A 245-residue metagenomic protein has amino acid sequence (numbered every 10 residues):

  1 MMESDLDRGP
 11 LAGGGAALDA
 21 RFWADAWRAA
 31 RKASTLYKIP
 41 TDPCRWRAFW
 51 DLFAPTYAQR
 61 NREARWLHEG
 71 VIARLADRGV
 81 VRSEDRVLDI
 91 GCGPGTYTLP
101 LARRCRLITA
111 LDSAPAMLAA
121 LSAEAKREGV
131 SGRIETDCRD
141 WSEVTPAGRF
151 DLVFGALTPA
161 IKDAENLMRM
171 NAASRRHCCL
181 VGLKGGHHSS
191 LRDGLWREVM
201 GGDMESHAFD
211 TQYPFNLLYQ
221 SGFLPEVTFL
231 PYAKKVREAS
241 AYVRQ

Functional and structural regions predicted by a protein language model:
E3-V81: Conserved class I S-adenosyl-L-methionine
E84-G93: Conserved class I S-adenosyl-L-methionine
P94-D140: Class I SAM-dependent methyltransferase SAM/SAH-binding core
T145-L152: A short acidic, Gly/Pro-enriched loop at the edge of an enzyme's catalytic core that lines a small-molecule cofactor
G155-P159: Residues lining the SAM
A160-A173: A short, conserved alpha-helix within the catalytic core of class I
C179-E205: Conserved class I S-adenosyl-L-methionine
M204-Q245: Substrate-binding/catalytic lobe of Class I Rossmann-like enzymes that use SAM or dcSAM, i.e., the mid-to-C-terminal
